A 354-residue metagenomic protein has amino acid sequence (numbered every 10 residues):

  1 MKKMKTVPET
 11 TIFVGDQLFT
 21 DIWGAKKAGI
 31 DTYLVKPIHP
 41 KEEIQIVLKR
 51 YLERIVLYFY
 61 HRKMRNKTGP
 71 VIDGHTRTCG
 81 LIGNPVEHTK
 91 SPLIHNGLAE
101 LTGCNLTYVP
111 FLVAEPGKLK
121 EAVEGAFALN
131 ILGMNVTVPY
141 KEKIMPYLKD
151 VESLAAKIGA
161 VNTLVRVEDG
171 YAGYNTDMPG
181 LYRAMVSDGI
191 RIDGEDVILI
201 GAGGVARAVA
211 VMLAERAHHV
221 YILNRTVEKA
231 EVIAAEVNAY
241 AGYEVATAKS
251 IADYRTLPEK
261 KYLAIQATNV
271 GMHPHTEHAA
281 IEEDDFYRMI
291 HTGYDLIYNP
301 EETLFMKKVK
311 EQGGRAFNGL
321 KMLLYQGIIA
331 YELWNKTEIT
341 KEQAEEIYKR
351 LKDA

Functional and structural regions predicted by a protein language model:
M1-V71: Asp-based, Mg2+/Mn2+-dependent phosphohydrolase catalytic module
T6-E9, I190-D196, R216, R288-M289: Short helix-loop-beta connector
G29-I30, E215-H219, Q312-R315: Conserved S-adenosyl-L-methionine
G74-I190: Phosphate/diphosphate ligand-binding glycine-rich loop within oxidoreductases
G83, G173-N175, I190-A214, N224-V227: Glycine-rich adenosine-cofactor-binding loop
A217-Y240: NAD(P)-binding Rossmann-fold cofactor-contacting core
G242-A316: Rossmann-like adenosine-cofactor binding region
T292, L296-A354: Adenosine-phosphate binding glycine-rich loop
